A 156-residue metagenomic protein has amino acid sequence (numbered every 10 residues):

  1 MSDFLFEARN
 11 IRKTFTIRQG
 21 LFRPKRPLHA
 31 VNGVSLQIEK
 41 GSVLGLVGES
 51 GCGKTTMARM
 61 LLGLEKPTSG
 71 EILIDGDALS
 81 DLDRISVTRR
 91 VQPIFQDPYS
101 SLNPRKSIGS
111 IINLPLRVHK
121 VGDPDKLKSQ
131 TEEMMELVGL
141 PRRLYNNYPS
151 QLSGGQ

Functional and structural regions predicted by a protein language model:
L21-K25, A78-Q92, S110, V118 (+1 more regions): ABC ATPase NBD coupling module
V47-E49: The feature captures the beta-strand-to-loop junction immediately N-terminal to the Walker
L62: Helix-to-loop junction immediately C-terminal to a conserved catalytic motif
E71-L73, D77: ATP-binding/catalytic-site motifs of ATP-hydrolyzing domains
D97, K106-V118: Q-loop/switch helix immediately C-terminal to the Walker
D125-R143: Conserved ABC ATPase "signature" region
N147-L152, Q156: Conserved ABC ATPase signature
